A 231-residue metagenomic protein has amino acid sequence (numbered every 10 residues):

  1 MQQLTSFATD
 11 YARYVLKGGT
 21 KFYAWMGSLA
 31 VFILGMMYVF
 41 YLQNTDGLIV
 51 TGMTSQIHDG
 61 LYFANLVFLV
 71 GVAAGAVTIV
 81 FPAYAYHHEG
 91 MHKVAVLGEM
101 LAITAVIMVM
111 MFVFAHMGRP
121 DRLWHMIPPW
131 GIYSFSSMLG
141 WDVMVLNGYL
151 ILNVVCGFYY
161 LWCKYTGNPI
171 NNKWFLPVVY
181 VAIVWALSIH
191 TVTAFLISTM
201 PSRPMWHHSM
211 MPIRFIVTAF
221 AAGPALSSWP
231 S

Functional and structural regions predicted by a protein language model:
M1-G75: N-terminal signal-anchor module of multipass membrane proteins
Q2-T9, L69-A85, I151-Y160: Central hydrophobic cores of alpha-helical transmembrane segments in multi-pass inner-membrane proteins across all
A12-G18, M26-G35, G90, G131 (+1 more regions): Long, contiguous internal "core" modules enriched in hydrophobic/ aromatic residues
V39-V50, F114-M126, V192-S202: Membrane-helix interface motif
T45, D59-G60, L101, N171 (+1 more regions): Hydrophobic alpha-helical segments, principally membrane-spanning helices and signal/leader peptides
G52-M53, I57, L123-I127, I132: Interfacial loop/helix-cap signal at membrane boundaries in integral membrane proteins
I57-D121, W141, V145: Membrane helical hairpin/interfacial module
